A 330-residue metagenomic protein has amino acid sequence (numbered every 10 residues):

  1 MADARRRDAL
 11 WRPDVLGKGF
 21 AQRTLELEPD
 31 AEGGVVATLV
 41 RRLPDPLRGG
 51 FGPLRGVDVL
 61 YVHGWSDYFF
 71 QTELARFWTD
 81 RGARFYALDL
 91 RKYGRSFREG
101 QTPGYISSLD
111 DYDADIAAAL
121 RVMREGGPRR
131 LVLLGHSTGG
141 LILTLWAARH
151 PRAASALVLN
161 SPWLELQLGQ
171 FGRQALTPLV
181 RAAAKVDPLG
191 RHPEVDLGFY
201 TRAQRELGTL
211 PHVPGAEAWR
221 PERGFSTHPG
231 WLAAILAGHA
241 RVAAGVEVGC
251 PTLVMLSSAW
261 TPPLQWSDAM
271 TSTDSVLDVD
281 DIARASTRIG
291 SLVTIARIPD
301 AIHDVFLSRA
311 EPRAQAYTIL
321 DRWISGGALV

Functional and structural regions predicted by a protein language model:
M1-G52: N-terminal cap/lid segment of alpha/beta-hydrolase-fold proteins
G56, H63-Y68: Active-site glycine-rich loops that stabilize anionic/oxyanionic intermediates across multiple enzyme folds
H63, L131-G140: Conserved alpha/beta-hydrolase "nucleophile elbow" surrounding the catalytic nucleophile
S66, G94-R130, P312-A316: Catalytic nucleophile-loop/oxyanion-hole region of alpha/beta-hydrolase and closely related hydrolase-like folds
D67-F70, A75, T79-E99: Conserved alpha/beta-hydrolase
H136-T138, I142-T227: Alpha/beta-hydrolase-fold enzymes
H192-V293, R297: Serine-hydrolase catalytic core
L292-V330: Catalytic active-site module of serine/aspartate enzymes centered on a nucleophile-bearing elbow/loop
